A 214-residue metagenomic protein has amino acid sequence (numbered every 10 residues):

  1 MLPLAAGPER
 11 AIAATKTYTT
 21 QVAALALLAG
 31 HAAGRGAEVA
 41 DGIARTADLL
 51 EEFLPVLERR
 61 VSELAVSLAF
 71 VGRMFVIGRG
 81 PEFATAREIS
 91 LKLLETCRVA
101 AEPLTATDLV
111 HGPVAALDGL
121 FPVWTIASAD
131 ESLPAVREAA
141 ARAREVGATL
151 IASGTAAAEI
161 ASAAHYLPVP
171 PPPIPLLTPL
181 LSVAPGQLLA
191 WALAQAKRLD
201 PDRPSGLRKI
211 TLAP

Functional and structural regions predicted by a protein language model:
M1-P214: A SIS-like phosphosugar-recognition module
